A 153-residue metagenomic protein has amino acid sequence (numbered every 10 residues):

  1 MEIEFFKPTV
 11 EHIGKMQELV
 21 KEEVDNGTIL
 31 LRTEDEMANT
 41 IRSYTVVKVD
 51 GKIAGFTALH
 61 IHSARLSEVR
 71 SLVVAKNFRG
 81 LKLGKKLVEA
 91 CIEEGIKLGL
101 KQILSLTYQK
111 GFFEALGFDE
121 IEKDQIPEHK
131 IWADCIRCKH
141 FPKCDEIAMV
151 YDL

Functional and structural regions predicted by a protein language model:
E2-M16: A short beta-loop-alpha structural element at the N-terminal edge of CoA-dependent acyl/N-acetyltransferase catalytic
H12, R65, Y108-Q109: A generic "binding-loop/recognition-motif" signal
M16-Q17, F113: Hydrophobic pocket/interface hotspot
E18-L31: Helix-loop element at the rim of GNAT/NAT acetyltransferase active sites that forms part of the acceptor-substrate
L31-D50, G55-L66, R70-V73: A conserved beta-strand-loop-helix scaffold within acyl/acetyltransferase catalytic domains
V74, G80-G95, S105: Conserved acetyl-CoA-binding loop-helix of GNAT-fold acetyltransferases
T107-D134: Conserved active-site alpha-helix within GNAT-family acetyltransferase domains
I126-L153: C-terminal "cap" of GNAT-fold acetyltransferases
